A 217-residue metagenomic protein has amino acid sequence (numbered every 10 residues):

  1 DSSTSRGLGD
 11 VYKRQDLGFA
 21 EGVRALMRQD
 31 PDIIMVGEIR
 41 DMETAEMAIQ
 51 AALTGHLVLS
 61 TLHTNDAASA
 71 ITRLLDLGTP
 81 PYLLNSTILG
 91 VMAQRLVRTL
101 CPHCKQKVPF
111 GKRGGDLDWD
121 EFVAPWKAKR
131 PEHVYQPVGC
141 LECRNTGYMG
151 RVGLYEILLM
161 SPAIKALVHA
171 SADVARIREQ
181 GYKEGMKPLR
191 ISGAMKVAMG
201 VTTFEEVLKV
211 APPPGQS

Functional and structural regions predicted by a protein language model:
R6-S217: Short, flexible helix-loop junctions that flank or precede catalytic/ligand sites
